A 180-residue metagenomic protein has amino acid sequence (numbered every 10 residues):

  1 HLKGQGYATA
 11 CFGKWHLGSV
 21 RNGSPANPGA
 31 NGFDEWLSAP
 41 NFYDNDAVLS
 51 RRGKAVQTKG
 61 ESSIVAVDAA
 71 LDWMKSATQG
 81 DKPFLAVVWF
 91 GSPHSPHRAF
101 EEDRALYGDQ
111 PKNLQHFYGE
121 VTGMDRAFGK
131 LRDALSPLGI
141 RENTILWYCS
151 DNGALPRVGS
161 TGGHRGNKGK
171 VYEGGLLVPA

Functional and structural regions predicted by a protein language model:
H1-A180: Formylglycine-dependent sulfatase
